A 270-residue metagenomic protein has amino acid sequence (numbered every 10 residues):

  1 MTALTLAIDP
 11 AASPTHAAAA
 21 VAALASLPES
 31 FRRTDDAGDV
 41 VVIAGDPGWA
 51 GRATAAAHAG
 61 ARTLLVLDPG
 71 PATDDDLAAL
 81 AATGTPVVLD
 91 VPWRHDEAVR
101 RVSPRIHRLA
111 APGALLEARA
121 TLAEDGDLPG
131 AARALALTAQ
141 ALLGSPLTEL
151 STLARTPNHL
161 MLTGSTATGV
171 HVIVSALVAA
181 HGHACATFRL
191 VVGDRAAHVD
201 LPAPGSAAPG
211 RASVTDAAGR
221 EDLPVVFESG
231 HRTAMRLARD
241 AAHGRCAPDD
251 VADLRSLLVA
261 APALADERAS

Functional and structural regions predicted by a protein language model:
M1-I8, S26, G38-I43, P47-A56 (+4 more regions): C-terminal helix-rich "cap/oligomerization" subdomain common to oxidoreductases
M1-R32: Short, charged N-terminal beta->alpha structural module
L4-I8, T54, G60-G126, L135: A contiguous active-site-proximal alpha/beta segment in oxidoreductase catalytic domains
T15-L27, D76-L80, V102, A132-A136: Short, aromatic/basic amphipathic alpha-helical patches
G45-W49, P69-A72, W93-H95, R155-T156 (+1 more regions): Short beta->alpha connector loops
D96, R133-Q140, R232-R236: A structural signal for well-ordered alpha-helical segments within the folded catalytic domains of diverse enzymes
E117-T187: Rossmann-like dinucleotide-binding domain that binds NAD(P)(H)
H171-R236: NAD(P)-dinucleotide binding in Rossmann-like oxidoreductases
